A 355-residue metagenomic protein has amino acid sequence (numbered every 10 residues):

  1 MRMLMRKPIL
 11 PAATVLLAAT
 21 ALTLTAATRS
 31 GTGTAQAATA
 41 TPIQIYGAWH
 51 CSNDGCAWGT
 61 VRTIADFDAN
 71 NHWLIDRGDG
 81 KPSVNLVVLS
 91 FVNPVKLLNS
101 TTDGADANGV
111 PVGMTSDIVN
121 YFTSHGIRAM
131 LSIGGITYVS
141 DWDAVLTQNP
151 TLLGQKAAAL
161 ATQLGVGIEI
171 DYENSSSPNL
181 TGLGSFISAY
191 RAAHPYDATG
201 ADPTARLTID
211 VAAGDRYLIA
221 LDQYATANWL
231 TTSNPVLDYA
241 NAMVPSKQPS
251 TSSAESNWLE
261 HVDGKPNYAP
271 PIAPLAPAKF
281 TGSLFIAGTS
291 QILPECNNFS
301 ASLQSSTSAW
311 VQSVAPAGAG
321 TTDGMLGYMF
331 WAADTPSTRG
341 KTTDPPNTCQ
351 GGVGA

Functional and structural regions predicted by a protein language model:
M1-A35: Secretory targeting and sorting signals
A38-A269, P274-T307, T322-M325, D334 (+1 more regions): Chitinase-like catalytic core of GlcNAc-active glycosidases
V311-A317: Conserved short secondary-structure transition element at the edge of the structured enzyme core that lines
Y328: Glycine-rich phosphate-binding active-site loops on the catalytic face of alpha/beta enzymes
